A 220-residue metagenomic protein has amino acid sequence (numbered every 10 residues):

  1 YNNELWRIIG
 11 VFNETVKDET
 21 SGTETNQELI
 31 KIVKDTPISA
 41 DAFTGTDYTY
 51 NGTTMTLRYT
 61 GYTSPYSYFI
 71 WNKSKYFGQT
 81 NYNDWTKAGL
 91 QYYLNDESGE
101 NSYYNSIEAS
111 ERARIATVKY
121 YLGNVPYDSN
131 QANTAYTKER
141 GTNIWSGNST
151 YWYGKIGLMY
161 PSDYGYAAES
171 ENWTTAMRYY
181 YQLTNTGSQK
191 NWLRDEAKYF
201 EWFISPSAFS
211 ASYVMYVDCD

Functional and structural regions predicted by a protein language model:
Y1-D220: Long, domain-scale functional regions
